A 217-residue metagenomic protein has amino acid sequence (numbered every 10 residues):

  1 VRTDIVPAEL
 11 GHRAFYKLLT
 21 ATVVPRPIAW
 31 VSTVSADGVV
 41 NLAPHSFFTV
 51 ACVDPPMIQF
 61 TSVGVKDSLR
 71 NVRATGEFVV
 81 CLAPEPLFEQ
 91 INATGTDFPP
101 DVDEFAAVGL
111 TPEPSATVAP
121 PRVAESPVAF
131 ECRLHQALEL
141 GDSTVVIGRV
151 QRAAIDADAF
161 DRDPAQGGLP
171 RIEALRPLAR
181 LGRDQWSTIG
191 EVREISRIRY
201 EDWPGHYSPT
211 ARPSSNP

Functional and structural regions predicted by a protein language model:
V1-P217: Basic, polyanion-binding surface patches
